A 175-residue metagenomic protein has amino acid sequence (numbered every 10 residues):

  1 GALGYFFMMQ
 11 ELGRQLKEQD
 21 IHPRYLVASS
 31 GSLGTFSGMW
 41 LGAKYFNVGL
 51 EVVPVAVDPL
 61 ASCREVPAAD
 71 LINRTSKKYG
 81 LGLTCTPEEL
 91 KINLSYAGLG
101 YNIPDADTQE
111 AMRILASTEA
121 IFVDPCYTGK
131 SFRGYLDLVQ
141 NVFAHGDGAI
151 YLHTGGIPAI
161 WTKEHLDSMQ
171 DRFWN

Functional and structural regions predicted by a protein language model:
A2-K91, H153-N175: Glycine-rich phosphate/pyrophosphate-binding loop at beta-loop-alpha junctions
I21-P23, A144-D147: Short, high-confidence coil segments that cap the C-terminus of an alpha-helix and link into the following beta-strand
A28, F122-P125, Y151: General beta-strand structural signal in soluble alpha/beta enzymes
P87-G146: Active-site-adjacent helical/loop segments in soluble small-molecule enzymes
K130, Y151-L152: Compositionally biased, low-complexity repeat tracts
